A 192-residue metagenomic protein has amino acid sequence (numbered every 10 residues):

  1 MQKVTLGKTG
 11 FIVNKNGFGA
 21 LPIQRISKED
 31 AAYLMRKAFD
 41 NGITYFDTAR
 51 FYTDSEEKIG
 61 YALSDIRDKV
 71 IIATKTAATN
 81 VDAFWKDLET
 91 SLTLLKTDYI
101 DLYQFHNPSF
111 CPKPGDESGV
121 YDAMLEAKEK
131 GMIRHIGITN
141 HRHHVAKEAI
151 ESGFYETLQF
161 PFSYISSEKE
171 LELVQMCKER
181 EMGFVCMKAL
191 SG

Functional and structural regions predicted by a protein language model:
M1-V70: N-terminal binding-site loop/beta-alpha segment at the start of enzyme catalytic domains that lines or forms
K3, P108-G192: Beta/alpha (TIM)-barrel catalytic core signal, keyed to glycine-rich beta->alpha loops juxtaposed to Asp/Glu that bind
L6, F18, F46, I59 (+7 more regions): Conserved, mostly hydrophobic/aromatic
G7-G10, D40, I59-D68, E89-D98 (+2 more regions): Acidic (Asp/Glu)-rich catalytic clusters
F11-N16, G42-Y45, I66-V70, T97-D101 (+3 more regions): Short, well-ordered coil/turn segments that N-cap beta-strands
N16-E29, A73-W85, S109-C111: Active-site mouth loops of central-metabolism enzymes
R25-F39, V81-K96, N140-I150: Short, acidic/polar
L92-P112: Active-site groove signature of glycoside hydrolases
